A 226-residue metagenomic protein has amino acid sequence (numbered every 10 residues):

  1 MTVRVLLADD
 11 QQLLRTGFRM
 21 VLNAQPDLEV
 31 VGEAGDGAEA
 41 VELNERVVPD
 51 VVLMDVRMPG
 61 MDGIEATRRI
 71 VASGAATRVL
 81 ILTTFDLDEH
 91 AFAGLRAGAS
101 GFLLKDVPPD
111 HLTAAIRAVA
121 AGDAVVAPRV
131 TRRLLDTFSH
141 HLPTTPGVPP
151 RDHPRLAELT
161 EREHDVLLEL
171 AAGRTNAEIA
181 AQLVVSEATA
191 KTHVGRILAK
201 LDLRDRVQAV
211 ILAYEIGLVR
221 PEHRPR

Functional and structural regions predicted by a protein language model:
D9, D55, T83: Active-site residues of response regulator receiver
E33-E42, G63-E65, D205-R206: Helix N-cap/capping motif at the beta->alpha junctions
V47-L53: Active-site beta3 strand of CheY-like receiver
M54-D55, A66: Active-site T/S-Asp motif of two-component receiver
M58: Receiver (REC) domain active-site loop signature in two-component systems and cognate sites in sensor histidine kinases
A91-R96, G101, D106-A157, E161 (+2 more regions): Short, flexible helix-to-coil linker/hinge segments that flank and couple to helix-turn-helix
G173-Q208: Recognition helix of helix-turn-helix DNA-binding domains
L198-R226: Basic, Lys/Arg-enriched C-terminal extension of HTH/homeodomain DNA-binding domains
